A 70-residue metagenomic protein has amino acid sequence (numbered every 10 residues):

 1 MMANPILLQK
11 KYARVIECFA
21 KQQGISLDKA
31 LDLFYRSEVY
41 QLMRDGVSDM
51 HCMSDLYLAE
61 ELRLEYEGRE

Functional and structural regions predicted by a protein language model:
M1-E70: C-terminal alpha-helical interaction appendages
